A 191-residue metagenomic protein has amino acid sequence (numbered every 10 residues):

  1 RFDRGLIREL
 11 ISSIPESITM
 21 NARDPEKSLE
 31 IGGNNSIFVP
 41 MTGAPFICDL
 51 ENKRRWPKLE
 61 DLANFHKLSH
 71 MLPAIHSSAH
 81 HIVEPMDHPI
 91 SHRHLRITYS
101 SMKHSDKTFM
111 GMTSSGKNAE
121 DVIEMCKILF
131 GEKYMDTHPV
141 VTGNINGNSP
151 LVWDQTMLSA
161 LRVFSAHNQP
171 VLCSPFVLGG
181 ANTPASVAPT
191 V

Functional and structural regions predicted by a protein language model:
F2-N52: Glycine-rich, N-terminal phosphate-binding loop and its surrounding beta-alpha-beta segment
W56-T190: Helix-rich catalytic cores of soluble enzyme domains
